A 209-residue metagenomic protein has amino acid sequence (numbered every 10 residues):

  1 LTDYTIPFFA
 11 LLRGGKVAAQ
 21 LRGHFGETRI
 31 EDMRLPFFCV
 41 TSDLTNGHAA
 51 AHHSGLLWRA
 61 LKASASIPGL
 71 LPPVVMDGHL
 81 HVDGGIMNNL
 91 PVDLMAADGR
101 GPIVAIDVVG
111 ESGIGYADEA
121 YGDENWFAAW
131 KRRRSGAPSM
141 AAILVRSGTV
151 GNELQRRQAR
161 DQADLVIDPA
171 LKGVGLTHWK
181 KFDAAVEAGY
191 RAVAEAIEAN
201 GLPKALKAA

Functional and structural regions predicted by a protein language model:
L1-A209: Patatin-like phospholipase
